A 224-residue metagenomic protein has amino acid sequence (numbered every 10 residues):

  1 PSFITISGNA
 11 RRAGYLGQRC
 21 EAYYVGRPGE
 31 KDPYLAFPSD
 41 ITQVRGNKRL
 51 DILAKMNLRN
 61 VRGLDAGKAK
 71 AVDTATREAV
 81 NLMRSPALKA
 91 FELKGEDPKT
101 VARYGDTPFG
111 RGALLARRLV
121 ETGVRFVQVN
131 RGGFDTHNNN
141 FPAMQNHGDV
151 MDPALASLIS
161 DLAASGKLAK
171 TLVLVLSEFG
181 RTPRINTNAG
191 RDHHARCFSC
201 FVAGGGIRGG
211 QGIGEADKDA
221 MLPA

Functional and structural regions predicted by a protein language model:
P1-A224: Ligand-binding pockets and gating/stacking loops
